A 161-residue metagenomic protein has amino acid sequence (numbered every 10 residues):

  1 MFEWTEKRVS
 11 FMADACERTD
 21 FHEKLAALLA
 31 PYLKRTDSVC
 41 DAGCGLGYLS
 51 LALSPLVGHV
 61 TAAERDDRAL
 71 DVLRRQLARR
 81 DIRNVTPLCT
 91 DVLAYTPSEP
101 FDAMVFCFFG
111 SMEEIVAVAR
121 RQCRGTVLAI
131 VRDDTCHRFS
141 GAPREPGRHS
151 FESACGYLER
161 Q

Functional and structural regions predicted by a protein language model:
E6-D20: Class I SAM-dependent methyltransferase Rossmann-like catalytic core, especially the SAM/SAH-binding loop
R18-R35: Conserved alpha-helix/loop element of class I SAM-dependent methyltransferases that forms part of the SAM/SAH-binding
T36-G45: Conserved class I S-adenosyl-L-methionine
L46-V57: Conserved SAM-binding loop of SAM-dependent methyltransferases across substrates and taxa, primarily the Class I
P55-R83: Class I SAM-dependent methyltransferase SAM/SAH-binding core
D81-V92: Conserved SAM-binding strand-loop segment of SAM-dependent methyltransferases
G110-Q122: A short, conserved alpha-helix within the catalytic core of class I
R124-H137: Conserved beta-strand signature within the Rossmann-like core of class I S-adenosyl-L-methionine
